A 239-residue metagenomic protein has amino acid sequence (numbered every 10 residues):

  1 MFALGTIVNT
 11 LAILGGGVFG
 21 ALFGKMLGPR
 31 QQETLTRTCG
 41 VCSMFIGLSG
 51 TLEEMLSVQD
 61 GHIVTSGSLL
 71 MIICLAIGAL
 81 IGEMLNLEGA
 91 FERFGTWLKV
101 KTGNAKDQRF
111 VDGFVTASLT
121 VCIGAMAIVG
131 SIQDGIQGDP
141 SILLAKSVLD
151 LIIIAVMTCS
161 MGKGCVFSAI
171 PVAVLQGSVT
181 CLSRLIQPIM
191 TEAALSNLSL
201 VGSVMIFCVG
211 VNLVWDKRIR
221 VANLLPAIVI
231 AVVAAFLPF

Functional and structural regions predicted by a protein language model:
M1, P29-R30, L87-G113: Intrinsically disordered, low-complexity non-transmembrane regions of multi-pass membrane transporters
F2-G15, S66-I73, G135-S147, M190-V204: Structural signature of hydrophobic alpha-helical transmembrane segments
V8-G16, G20, G24, G40-V41 (+15 more regions): Alpha-helical transmembrane segments in multi-pass membrane proteins
Q31-V41, G95-W97, C165-L175, A222-V229: Cytoplasmic-side transmembrane-helix entry/capping segments in multi-pass membrane proteins
C39-M55: A generic, lipid-embedded transmembrane alpha helix
S49-E54, G82-W97, G210-I219: Transmembrane helix exit motif
E53-V64, V129-D134, S183-E192: Membrane-interface helix termini and inter-helical loops of multi-pass transporters
K99, Q108-Q187: Helix-loop-helix junctions within the multi-pass membrane cores of secondary transporters/permeases
